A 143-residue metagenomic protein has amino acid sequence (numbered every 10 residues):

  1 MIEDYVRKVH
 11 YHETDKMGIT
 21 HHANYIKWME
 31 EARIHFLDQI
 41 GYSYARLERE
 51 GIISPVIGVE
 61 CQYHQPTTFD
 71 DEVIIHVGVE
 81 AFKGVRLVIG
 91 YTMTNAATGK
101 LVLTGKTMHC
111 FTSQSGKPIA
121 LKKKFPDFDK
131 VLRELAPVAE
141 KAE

Functional and structural regions predicted by a protein language model:
M1-F36: Catalytic strand-loop segment that frames the active site of acyl-thioester-processing enzymes
M1-Y5, T68-F69, E80-E143: HotDog/MaoC-like acyl-thioester-processing domains
V6-H10, Q62, C110: Generic structural detector for well-ordered beta-strands
R7, E13-D15, S43, I52 (+2 more regions): Glycine-rich, flexible loop/turn motifs
M17-H22, E30, E60, H64 (+4 more regions): Anionic, Ser/Thr-rich low-complexity intrinsically disordered regions
T20, S54-V56, V102: A broad, structural micro-motif
F36-L87: Hydrophobic beta-strand-centered segment that forms part of the acyl-chain substrate-binding groove
